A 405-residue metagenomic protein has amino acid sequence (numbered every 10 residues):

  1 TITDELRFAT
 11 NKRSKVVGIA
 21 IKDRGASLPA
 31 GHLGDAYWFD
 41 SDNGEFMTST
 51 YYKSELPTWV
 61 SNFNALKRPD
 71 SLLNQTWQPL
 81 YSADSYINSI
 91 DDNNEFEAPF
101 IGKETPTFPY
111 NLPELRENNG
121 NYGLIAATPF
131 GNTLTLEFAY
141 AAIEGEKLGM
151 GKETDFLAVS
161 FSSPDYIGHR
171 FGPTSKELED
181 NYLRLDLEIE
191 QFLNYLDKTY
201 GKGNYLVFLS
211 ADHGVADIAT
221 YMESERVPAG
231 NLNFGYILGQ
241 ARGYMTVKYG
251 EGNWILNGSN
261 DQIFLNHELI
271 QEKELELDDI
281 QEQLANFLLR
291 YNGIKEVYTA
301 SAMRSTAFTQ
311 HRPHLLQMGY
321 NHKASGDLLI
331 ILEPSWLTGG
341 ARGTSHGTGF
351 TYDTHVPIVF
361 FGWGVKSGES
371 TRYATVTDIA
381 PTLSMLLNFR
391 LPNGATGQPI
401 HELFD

Functional and structural regions predicted by a protein language model:
T1-E153, S162-H169, L289-N292, E296: His/Asp/Glu-rich, glycine-adjacent segments that coordinate divalent cations and/or stabilize oxyanion chemistry on
I2, K12, E55, W59 (+12 more regions): Stable alpha-helical elements in mature extracytoplasmic
I2-F8, N260-Y298, G362, R372-Q398: Non-catalytic, well-ordered alpha-helical segments in soluble enzyme domains
R7-T10, E144-K152, D197-G201, M318-N321 (+2 more regions): Surface-exposed acidic, glycine-flexible loop patches that form ligand/cofactor-binding and adhesion interfaces
K22, A30-H32, A36, N43-G44 (+4 more regions): Secreted, luminal/periplasmic, and some membrane-associated catalytic domains that remodel anionic oxygen-ester
Y122-P129, G172-E179, E268-L275, K366-R372 (+1 more regions): Second-shell loop/turn segments in exported
I125-G151, P164-Y205, Q281-F287, L383: A long, amphipathic alpha-helix that forms part of the scaffold/cap immediately adjacent to metal-dependent active
A324, L332-V365: C-terminal, low-complexity/hydrophilic appendages and adjacent surface loops of extracellular/periplasmic anionic
